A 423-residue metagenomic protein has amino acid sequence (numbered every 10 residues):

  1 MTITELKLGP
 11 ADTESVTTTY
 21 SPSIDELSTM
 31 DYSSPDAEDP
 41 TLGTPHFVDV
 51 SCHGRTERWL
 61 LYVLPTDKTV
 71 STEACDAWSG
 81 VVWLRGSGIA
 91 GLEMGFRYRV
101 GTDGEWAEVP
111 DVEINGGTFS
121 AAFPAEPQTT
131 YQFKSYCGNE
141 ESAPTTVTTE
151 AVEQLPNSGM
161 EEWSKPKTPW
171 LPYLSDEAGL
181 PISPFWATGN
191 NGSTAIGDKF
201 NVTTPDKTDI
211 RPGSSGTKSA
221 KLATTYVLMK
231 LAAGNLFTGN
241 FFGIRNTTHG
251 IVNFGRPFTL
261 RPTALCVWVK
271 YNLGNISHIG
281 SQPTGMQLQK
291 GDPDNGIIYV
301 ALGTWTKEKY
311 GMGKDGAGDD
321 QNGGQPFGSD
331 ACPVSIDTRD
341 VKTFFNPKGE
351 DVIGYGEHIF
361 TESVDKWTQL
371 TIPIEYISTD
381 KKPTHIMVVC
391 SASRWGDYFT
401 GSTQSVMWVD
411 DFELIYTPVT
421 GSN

Functional and structural regions predicted by a protein language model:
M1-S23, W78-E93: Solvent-exposed, low-complexity, repeat-rich "mucin-like" stalks and linkers
M1-T2, T72-R85, A90, N115-F119 (+3 more regions): Ser/Thr- and Asn-enriched, surface-exposed coil loops between beta-strands
I24-Y32, V112-S120, D365-Q369: Short, solvent-exposed loop/turn segments in extracellular or other extracytoplasmic domains
Y32, L42-G54, T129-Y136: Append "Rare intracellular matches occur via the same short Y/T/C beta-strand/loop motifs
P65-A90, E141-P156: Pro/Thr/Ser/Gly-rich low-complexity, intrinsically disordered linker/stalk tracts
I89-P110: Extracellular low-complexity, O-glycosylation-prone stalks/linkers
A143-P262, G291-G303, K309-W395, F399-P418: Aromatic (Trp/Tyr/Phe) and Gly/Pro-enriched flexible surface segments
Y271-H278, Q289-P293, K307-K309: Extended, low-complexity, turn-rich repeat/linker tracts enriched in Gly/Pro/Ser/Thr and Asp/Glu that occur
